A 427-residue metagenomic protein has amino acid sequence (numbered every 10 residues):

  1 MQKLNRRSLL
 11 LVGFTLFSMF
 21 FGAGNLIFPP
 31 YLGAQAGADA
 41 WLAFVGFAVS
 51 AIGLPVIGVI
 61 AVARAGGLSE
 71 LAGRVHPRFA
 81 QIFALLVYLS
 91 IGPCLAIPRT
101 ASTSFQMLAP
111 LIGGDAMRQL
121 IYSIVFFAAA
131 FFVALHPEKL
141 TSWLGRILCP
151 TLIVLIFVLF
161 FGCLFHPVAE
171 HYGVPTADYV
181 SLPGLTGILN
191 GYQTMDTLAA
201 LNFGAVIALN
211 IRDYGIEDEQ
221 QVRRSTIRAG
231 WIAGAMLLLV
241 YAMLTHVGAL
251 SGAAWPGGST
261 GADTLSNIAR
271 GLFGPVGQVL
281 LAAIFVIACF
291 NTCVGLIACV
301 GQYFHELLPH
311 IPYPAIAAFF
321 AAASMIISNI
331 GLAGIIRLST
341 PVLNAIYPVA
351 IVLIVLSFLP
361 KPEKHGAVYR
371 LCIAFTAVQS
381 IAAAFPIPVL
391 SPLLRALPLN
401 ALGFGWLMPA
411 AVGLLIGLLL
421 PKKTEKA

Functional and structural regions predicted by a protein language model:
L11-F21, L89, G162-A169, A177-L244 (+3 more regions): Hydrophobic, membrane-embedded alpha-helices of multi-pass small-molecule transporters
G53, I57, T151-C163, I227-G252 (+2 more regions): Selective recognition of specific alpha-helical transmembrane segments in multi-pass small-molecule
A63-E70, F127-L148, D213-I216, M325-R337 (+1 more regions): Membrane-water interface regions at transmembrane-helix termini and the short interhelical loops of multi-pass membrane
S69-G73, V240-F290, I297, E306 (+1 more regions): TM-loop-TM module centered on a large, flexible mid-protein loop between adjacent transmembrane helices in multi-pass
P93, I97, I153-V180, T197-L198 (+3 more regions): Hydrophobic alpha-helical segments and their helix-loop junctions in multi-pass secondary transporters
L135-C163, S339-I351, R370-A377: Membrane-interface loop-to-helix entry segments
H136-I147, G184-G187, I207-M236, A254-S266 (+2 more regions): Hydrophobic, small-residue-rich membrane helices and short re-entrant helix-turn-helix hairpins that build
I351-L415, K426-A427: C-terminal membrane-solvent junction of multi-pass transporters and transport-like membrane proteins
